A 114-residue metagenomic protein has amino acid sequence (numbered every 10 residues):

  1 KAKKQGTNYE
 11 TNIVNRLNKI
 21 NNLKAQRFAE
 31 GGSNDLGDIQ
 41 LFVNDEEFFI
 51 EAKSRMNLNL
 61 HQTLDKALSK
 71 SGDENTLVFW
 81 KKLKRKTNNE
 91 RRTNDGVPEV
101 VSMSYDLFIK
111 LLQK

Functional and structural regions predicted by a protein language model:
K1-K114: Catalytic phosphate/metal-binding cores of nucleic-acid and nucleotide-processing enzymes, i.e., regions that mediate
